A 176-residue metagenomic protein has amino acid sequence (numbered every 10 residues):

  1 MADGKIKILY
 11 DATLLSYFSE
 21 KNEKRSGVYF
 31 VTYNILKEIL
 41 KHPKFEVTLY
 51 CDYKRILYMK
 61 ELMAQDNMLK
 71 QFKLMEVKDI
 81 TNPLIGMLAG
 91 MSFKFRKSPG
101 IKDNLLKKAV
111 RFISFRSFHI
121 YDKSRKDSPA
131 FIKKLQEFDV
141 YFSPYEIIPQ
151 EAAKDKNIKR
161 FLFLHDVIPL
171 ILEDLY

Functional and structural regions predicted by a protein language model:
M1-Y176: Carbohydrate transferase catalytic cores enriched for Leloir-type hexosyltransferases
